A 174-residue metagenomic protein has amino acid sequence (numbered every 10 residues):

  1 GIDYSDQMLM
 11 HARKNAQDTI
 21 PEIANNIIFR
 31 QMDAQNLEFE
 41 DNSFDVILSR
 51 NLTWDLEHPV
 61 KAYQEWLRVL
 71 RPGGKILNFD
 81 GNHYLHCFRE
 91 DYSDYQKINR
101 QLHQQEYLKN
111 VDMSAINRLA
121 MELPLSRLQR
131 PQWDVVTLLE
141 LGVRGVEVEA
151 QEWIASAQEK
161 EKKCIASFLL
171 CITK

Functional and structural regions predicted by a protein language model:
G1-N36: Class I SAM-dependent methyltransferase SAM/SAH-binding core
M32-I47: A short acidic, Gly/Pro-enriched loop at the edge of an enzyme's catalytic core that lines a small-molecule cofactor
D45-P59: A short SAM/SAH-binding and catalytic strip from SAM-dependent methyltransferases
V60-K75: A short glycine-rich, Lys/Arg-flanked "PGG" loop and its adjoining helix->strand segment in the class I
K75-V111: Conserved class I S-adenosyl-L-methionine
Y107-L125: Short, glycine-/aromatic-enriched active-site segment of Class I SAM-dependent methyltransferases
P124-G142: Short alpha-helix
V143-A155: Conserved S-adenosyl-L-methionine
